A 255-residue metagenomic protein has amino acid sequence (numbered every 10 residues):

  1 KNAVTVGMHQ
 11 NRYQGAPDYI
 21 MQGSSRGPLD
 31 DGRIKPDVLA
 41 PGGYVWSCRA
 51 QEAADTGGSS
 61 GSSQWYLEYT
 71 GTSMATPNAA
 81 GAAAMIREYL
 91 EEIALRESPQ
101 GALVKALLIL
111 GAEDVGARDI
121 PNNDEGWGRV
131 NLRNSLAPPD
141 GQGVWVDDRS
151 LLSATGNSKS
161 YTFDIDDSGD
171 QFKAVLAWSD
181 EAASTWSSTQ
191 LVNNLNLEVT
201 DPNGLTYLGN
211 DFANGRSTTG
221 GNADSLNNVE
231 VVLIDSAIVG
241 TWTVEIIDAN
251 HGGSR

Functional and structural regions predicted by a protein language model:
K1-S47, I109-A112, D170-A182: Catalytic-core segments of hydrolase enzymes
V4-R12, M21, G101-L132: Extracellular hydrolytic enzyme modules, especially secreted metalloproteases of the metzincin/thermolysin-like class
H9, S24, P28, E68-P77 (+6 more regions): Hydrophobic alpha-helical scaffolding
G42-D119: Hydrolase catalytic cores
Y44, Q171, V192-N196, T241: Exposed beta-strand and adjacent loop surfaces of beta-rich binding modules that mediate intermolecular recognition
L67, P121, E198-R255: Noncatalytic accessory or regulatory domains flanking protease catalytic cores in secreted, cell-surface, and selected
N123-N193, D201, S254: Secreted peptidase-domain scaffold signal
